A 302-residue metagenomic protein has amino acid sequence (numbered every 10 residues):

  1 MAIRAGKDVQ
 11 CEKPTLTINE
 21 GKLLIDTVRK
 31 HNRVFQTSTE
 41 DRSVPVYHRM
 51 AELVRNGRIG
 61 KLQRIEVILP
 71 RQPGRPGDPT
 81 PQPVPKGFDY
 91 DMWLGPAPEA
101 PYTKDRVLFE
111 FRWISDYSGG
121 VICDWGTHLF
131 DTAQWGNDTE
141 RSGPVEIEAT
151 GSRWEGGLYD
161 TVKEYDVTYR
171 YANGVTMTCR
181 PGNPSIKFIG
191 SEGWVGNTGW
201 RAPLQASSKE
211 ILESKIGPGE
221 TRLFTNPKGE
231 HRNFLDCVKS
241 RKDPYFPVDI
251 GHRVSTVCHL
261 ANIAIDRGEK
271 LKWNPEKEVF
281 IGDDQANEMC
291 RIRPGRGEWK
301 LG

Functional and structural regions predicted by a protein language model:
M1-S43, G57: Beta-strand-loop-alpha-helix segment that lines the small-molecule cofactor/substrate pocket of alpha/beta enzymes
I25, A51-V54, L94, F130 (+5 more regions): Non-transmembrane alpha-helical segments in soluble domains of secreted/periplasmic/extracellular proteins
D26-R33, R49-R64, P73, P81-P85: Basic phosphate/pyrophosphate-binding loop/patch that engages nucleotide-derived ligands
V34, D160, D236-G302: C-terminal helix-rich "cap/oligomerization" subdomain common to oxidoreductases
T37-T39, S115-C123, G151-G156, G217-F224 (+1 more regions): Active-site rim elements
E66-R106, C290-I292: Core domains of carbohydrate- and sulfate-ester-processing enzymes
D91-N173: Rossmann-like dinucleotide-binding domain that binds NAD(P)(H)
G157, Y165-K228: NAD(P)-dinucleotide binding in Rossmann-like oxidoreductases
